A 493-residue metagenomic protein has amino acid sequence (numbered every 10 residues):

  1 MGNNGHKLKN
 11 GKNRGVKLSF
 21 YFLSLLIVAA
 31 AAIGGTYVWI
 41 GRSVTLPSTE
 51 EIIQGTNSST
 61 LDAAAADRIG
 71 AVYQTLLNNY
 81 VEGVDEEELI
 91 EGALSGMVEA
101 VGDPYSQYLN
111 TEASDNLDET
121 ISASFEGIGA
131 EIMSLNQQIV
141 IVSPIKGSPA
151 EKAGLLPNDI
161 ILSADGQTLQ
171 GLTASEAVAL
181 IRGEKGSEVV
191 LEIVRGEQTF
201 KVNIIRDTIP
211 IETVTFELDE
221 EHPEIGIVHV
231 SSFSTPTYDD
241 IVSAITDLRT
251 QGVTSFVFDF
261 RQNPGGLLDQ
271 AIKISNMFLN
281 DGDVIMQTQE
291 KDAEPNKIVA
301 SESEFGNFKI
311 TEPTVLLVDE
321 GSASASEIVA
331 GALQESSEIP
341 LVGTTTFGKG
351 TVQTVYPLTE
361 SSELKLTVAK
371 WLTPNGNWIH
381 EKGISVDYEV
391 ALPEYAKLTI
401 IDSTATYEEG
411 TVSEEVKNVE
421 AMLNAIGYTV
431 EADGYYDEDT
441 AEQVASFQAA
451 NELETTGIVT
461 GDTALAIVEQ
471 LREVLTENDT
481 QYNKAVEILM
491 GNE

Functional and structural regions predicted by a protein language model:
M1-G15: N-terminal Lys/Arg-rich, disordered targeting/topogenic segments
P104-I139, N203, E394-E408, V412-V419: PDZ/PDZ-like peptide-tail recognition elements
I139-V140, L162, E176-F216, V368 (+1 more regions): PDZ-domain C-terminal substructure recognizer with occasional recognition of PDZ-binding tails
K146-D159, T213-T215, T411, E415 (+2 more regions): PDZ/PDZ-like domain micro-motif
A150-L172, F256-D259, N424-V430, Q443-E454: Conserved PDZ fold ligand-binding element
I160-V190, Q270, G350, V355 (+2 more regions): PDZ domains, with a preference for the canonical peptide-binding region formed by the helix
E212-E217, G265-L317, S322, T351-Q353 (+1 more regions): Gly/Ser/Thr-rich loop/hinge elements
T406-V474: Short acidic, glycine/serine/threonine-rich helix-capping segments at coil-helix boundaries
